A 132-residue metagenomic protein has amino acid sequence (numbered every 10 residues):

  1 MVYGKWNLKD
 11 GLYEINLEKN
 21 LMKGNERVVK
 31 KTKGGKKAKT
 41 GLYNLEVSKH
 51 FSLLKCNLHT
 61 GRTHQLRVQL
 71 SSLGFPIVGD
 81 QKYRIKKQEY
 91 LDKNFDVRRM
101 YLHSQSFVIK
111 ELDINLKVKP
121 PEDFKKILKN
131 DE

Functional and structural regions predicted by a protein language model:
M1-E132: RNA pseudouridine synthases
